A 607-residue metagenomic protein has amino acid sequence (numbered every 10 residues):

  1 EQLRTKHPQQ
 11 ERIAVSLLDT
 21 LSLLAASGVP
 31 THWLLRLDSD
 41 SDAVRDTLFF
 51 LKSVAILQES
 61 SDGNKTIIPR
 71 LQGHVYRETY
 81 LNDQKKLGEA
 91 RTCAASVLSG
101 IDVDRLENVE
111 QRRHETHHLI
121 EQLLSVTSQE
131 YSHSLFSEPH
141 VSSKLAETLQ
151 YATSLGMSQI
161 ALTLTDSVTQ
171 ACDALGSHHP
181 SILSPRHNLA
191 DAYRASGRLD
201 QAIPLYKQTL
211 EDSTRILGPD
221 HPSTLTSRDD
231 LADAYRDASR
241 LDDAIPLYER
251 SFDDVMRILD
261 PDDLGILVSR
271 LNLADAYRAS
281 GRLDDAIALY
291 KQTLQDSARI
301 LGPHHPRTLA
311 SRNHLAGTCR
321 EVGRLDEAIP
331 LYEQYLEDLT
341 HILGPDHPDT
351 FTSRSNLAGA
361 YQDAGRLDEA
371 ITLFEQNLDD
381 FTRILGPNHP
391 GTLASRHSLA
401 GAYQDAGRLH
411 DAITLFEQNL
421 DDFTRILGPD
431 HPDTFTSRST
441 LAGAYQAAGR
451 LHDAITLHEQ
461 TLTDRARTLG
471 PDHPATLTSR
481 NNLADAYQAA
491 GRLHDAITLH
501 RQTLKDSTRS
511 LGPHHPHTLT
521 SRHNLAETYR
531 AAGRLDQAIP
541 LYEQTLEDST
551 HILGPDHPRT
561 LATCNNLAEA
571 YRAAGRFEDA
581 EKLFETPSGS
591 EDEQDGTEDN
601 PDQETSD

Functional and structural regions predicted by a protein language model:
Q2, K6, Q10-T20, A90-P180 (+4 more regions): Extended alpha-helical scaffolding segments used for macromolecular assembly and cargo binding
Q2-Q84, G88-G100: C-terminal boundary/linker of central alpha/beta nucleotide-binding cores
V103, S128, D166-D173, L210-R215 (+9 more regions): Amphipathic alpha-helical segments of tetratricopeptide repeats
T116, E138-V141, I182, L217 (+17 more regions): Residues that mark the junctions of alpha-helical repeat units in TPR/alpha-solenoid scaffolds
L135-F136, D173-H178, R215-P219, R257-P261 (+8 more regions): Short coil/turn linkers that connect adjacent helices within long alpha-helical scaffolds, especially alpha-solenoid
S143-T153, P180-A195, P222-D237, L264-A279 (+7 more regions): Conserved alpha-helical positions within TPR/SEL1-like repeat arrays
